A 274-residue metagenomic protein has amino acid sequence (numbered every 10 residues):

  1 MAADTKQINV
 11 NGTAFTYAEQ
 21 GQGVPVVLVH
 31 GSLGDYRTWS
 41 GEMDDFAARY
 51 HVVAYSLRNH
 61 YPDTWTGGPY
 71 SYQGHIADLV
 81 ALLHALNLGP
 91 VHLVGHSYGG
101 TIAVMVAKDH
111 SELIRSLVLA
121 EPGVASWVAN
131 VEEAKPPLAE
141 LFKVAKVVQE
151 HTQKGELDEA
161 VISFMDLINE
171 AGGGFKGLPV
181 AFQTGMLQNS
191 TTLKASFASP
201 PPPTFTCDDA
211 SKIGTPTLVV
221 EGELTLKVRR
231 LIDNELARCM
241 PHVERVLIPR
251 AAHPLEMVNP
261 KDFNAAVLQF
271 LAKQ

Functional and structural regions predicted by a protein language model:
K6-G68, L82: Conserved HGGG/HGGXW glycine-rich cap/lid loop of the alpha/beta-hydrolase fold
L28-G31, S97, G222: Glycine-rich His-Gly loop
L57-N59, P122, R250: Active-site loop/turn elements of alpha/beta-hydrolase fold enzymes, especially the short glycine-/histidine-rich
G74-V91: Conserved acidic catalytic loop of the alpha/beta-hydrolase fold
G89-V128: Conserved hydrolase catalytic core segment
S126-F182, F197-S199: Helix-rich cap/lid subdomain of alpha/beta-hydrolase
F175, P179-R238, E244-L247: Conserved serine/cysteine hydrolase catalytic core
H242-Q274: Catalytic active-site module of serine/aspartate enzymes centered on a nucleophile-bearing elbow/loop
